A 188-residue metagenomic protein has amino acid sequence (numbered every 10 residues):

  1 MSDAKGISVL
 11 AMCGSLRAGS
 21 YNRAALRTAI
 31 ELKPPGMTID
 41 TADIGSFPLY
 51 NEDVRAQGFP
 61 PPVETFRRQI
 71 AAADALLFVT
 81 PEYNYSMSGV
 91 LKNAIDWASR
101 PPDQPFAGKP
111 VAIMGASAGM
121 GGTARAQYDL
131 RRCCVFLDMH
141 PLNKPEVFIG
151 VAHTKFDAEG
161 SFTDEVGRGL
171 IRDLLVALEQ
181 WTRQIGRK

Functional and structural regions predicted by a protein language model:
S2-L10, H140-K188: Glycine-rich phosphate/pyrophosphate-binding loop and the adjoining helix
D3-G36: N-terminal beta1-alpha1 ligand-phosphate binding loop
M12-C13, A42, M114: Short hydrophobic segments within beta-strands
P34-D40, M139: A generic structural motif
D40-L49, V147-H153: Short connector loops at secondary-structure junctions
I44-P60, F156: N-terminal beta-loop-helix "entrance" segment that forms/cooperates in small-molecule cofactor or anionic ligand
G58-D138: Helix-loop-strand module that forms the ligand-binding subsite of alpha/beta enzymes
